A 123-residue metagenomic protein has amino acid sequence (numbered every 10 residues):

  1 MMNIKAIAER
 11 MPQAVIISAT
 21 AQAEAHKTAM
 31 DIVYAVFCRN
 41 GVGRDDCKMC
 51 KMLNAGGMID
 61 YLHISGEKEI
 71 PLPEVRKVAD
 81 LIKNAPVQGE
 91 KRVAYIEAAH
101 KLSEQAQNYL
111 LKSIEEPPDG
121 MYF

Functional and structural regions predicted by a protein language model:
M1-A98, Y122: P-loop/Walker A NTP-binding region and its immediately flanking N-terminal helices in P-loop NTPase folds
K83-A85, N108-F123: Conserved catalytic/switch belt of AAA+ P-loop NTPases
A98-H100, I114: Conserved Walker B
L102-N108: Conserved ATPase-coupling elements of RecA-like P-loop NTPase cores
